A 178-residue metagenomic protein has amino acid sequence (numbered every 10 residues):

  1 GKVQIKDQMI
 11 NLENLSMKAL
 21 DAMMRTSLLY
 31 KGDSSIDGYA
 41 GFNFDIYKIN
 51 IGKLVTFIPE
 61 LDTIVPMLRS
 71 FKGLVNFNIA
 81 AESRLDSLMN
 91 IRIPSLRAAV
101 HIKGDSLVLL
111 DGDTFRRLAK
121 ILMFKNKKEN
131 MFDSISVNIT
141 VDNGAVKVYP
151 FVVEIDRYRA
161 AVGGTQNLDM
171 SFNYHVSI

Functional and structural regions predicted by a protein language model:
G1-F132, Y158, G163-I178: Membrane-proximal interfacial segments on either side of biological membranes
K127-G144: Generic long, charged, amphipathic alpha-helical segments
V141-V148, V152-D169: Extended serine/threonine-enriched, polar tracts that run as long, contiguous segments within proteins
